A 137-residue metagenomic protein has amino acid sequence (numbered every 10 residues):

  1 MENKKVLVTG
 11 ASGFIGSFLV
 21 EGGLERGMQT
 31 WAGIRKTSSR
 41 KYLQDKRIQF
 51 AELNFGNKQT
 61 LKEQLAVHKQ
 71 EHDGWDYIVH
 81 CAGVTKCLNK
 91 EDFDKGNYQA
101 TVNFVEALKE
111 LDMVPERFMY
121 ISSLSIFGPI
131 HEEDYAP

Functional and structural regions predicted by a protein language model:
K4-R26: N-terminal Rossmann NAD(P)H-binding glycine-rich loop of SDR-like oxidoreductase domains
T9, W75-A82, Y120: Rossmann-fold scaffold of SDR-type NAD(P)-dependent oxidoreductases
G13, G83-V84: Flexible cofactor-recognition loop at the NAD(P)H-binding site of Rossmann-like short-chain dehydrogenase/reductase
G33-S38, F55: N-terminal Rossmann-fold cofactor-binding loop
Q49-G74: Conserved Rossmann-fold cofactor-binding substructure of NAD(P)-dependent oxidoreductases
H80, V102-P137: Conserved Rossmann-fold NAD(P)-dependent oxidoreductase catalytic core, especially the SDR/UDP-sugar
E91-K95, N103: Active-site Tyr-X3-Lys motif and surrounding loop/helix of classical short-chain dehydrogenase/reductase
